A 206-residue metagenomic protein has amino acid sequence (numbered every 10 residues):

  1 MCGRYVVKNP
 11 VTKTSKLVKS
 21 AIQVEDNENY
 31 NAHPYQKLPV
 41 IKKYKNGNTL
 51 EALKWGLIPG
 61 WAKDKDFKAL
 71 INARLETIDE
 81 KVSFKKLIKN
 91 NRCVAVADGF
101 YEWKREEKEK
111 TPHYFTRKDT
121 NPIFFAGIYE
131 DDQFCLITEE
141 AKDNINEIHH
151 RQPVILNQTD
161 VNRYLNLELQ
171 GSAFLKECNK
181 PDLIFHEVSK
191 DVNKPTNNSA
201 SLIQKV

Functional and structural regions predicted by a protein language model:
M1-V206: Short linear sequence motif anchored by a di-proline
